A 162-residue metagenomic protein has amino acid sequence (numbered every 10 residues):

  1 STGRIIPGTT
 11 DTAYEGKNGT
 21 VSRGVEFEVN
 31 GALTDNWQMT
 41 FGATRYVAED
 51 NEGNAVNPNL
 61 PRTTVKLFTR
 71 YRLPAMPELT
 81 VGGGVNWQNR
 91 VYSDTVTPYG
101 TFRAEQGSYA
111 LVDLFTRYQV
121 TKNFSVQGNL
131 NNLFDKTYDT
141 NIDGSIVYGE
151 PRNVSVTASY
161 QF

Functional and structural regions predicted by a protein language model:
S1-T2, T9: Membrane-topology and secretion signals of cell-surface/extracellular proteins
T2-R4, T137-Y138: Short acidic/His/Gly/Ser-rich catalytic and metal-binding motifs that mark active-site loops of diverse hydrolases
G8-V96: Gram-negative outer-membrane beta-barrel transporters
S22-G24, L60-K66, T101, Y109-D113 (+2 more regions): Transmembrane beta-barrel architecture of outer membranes
A32-T34, P74, G107, Q119 (+1 more regions): Surface-exposed coil/turn segments at beta-strand junctions on protein surfaces, enriched
E78-T80, Y109-L111, N123: Active-site lining segments that contact anionic ligands and/or coordinate catalytic metals
W87-V96, L114-F162: C-terminal beta-signal and adjacent terminal beta-strands/loops of Gram-negative outer-membrane beta-barrel proteins
Q88, D94, G100-A110: Outer-membrane beta-barrel transmembrane domain signature
